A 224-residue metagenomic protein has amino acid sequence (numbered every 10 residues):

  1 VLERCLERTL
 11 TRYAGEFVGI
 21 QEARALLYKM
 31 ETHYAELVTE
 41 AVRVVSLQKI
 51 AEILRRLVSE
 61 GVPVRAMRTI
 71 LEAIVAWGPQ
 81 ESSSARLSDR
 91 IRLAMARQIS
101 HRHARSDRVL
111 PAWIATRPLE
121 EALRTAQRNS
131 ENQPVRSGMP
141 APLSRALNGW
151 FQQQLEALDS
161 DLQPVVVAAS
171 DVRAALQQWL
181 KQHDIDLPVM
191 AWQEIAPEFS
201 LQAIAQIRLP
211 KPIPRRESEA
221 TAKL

Functional and structural regions predicted by a protein language model:
V1-L224: Membrane-embedded alpha-helical signal segments
